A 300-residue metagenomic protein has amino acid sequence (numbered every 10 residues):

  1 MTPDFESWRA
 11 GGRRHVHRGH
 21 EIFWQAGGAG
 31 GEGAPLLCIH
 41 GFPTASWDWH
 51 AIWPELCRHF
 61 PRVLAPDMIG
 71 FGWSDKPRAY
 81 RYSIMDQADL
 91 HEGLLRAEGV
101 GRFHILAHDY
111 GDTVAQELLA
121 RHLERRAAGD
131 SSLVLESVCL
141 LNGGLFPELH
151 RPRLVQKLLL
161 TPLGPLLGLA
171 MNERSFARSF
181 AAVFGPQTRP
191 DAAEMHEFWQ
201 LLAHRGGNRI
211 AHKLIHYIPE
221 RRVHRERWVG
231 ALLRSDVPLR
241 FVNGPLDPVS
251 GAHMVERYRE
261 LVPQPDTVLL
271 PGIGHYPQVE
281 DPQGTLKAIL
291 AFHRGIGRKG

Functional and structural regions predicted by a protein language model:
P3-E21: N-terminal cap/lid segment of alpha/beta-hydrolase-fold proteins
H17-G19, Q25-A26, A65-A107, A120 (+2 more regions): Active-site loop/oxyanion-hole signature of alpha/beta-hydrolase fold enzymes
G27-W73: Conserved HGGG/HGGXW glycine-rich cap/lid loop of the alpha/beta-hydrolase fold
A107, G111, A115: Gly/Ala-rich beta-loop-alpha elbow adjacent to hydrolase catalytic centers
A127-L167: Flexible "cap/lid" loop of the alpha/beta hydrolase fold
R174-R189, E197-A203, L214-E220: Helix-loop "lid/cap" segments that line or gate small-molecule binding pockets
G207-E260, L269: Conserved serine/cysteine hydrolase catalytic core
Q264-G300: Catalytic active-site module of serine/aspartate enzymes centered on a nucleophile-bearing elbow/loop
